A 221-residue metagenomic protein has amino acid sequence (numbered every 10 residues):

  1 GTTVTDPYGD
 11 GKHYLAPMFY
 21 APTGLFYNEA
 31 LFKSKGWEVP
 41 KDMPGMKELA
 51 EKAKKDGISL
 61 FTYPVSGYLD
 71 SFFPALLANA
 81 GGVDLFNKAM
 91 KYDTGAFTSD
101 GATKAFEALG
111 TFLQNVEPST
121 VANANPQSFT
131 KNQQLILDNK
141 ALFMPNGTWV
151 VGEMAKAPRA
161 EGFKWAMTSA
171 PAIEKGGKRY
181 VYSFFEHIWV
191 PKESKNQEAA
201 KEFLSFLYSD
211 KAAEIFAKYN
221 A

Functional and structural regions predicted by a protein language model:
G1, G81-K104, K156-R159, A172-R179: Short, solvent-exposed loop/beta-turn-alpha elements that line the ligand-binding surface or hinge of extracytoplasmic
G1-T23, K47, K164, T168: Hinge/lid segment of periplasmic solute-binding proteins
K12, K35-E38, T111-Q127, K140 (+1 more regions): A local structural motif
S34-K35, Q114-E117, K156-N220: Extracytoplasmic/periplasmic substrate-recognition and gating elements
M43-E48, A122-L137: Short helix-initiation/N-cap motifs at beta->coil->alpha
K52, Y92-A124: Glycine-centered hinge/linker elements that transmit conformational signals in sensory and ligand-binding systems
G57-L60, D138-N146: Alpha-to-beta junction loops
F129, N146-M154, F185-E186: Beta->alpha turn/N-cap motifs
